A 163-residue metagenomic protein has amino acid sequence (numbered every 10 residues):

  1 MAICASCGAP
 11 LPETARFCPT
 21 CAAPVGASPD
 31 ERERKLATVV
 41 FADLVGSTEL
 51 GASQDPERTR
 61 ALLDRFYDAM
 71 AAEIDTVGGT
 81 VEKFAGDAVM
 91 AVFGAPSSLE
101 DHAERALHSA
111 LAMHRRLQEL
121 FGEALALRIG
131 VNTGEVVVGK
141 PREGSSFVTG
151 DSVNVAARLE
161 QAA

Functional and structural regions predicted by a protein language model:
A2-A85, E123: Juxtacatalytic helix/coil linker segments that couple regulatory or sensory modules to the catalytic cores
L36, F41-G46, A71-R105, R115-V153: Catalytic core of nucleotidyl cyclases, primarily class III adenylyl/guanylyl cyclases
L50, T80, S109-A112, V155-L159: Conserved alpha C helix of the protein kinase catalytic core
L62-F66, R105-M113, D151-V155: Hydrophobic alpha-helical membrane-association signature
D151, R158-A163: C-terminal lobe helix-coil module of Hanks-type protein kinase domains
